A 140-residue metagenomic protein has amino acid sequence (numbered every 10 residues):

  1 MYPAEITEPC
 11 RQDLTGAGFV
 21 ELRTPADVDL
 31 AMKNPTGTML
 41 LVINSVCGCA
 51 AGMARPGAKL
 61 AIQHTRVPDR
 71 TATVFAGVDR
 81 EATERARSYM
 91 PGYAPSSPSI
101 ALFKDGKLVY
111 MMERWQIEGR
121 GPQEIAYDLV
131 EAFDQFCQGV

Functional and structural regions predicted by a protein language model:
M1-T38, C137-V140: N-terminal leader/targeting and pre-domain segments
T24, I43-N44, G52, V74: Short His-Asn-centered micro-motif
P35-C47: Short active-site neighborhood of thiol/selenol oxidoreductases, capturing the structured segment around
I43, R66-R85: Thiol-based oxidoreductase modules, predominantly thioredoxin-like and allied folds used for disulfide exchange
A51-H64: Typically the conserved alpha-helix immediately C-terminal to a functionally engaged Cys/Sec in thioredoxin-like
G57-K59, A86-R87, F133: Short, well-ordered amphipathic alpha-helices
T83-S97: Short acidic (Asp/Glu) patches
Y93-V140: Non-catalytic, surface beta->alpha helical segment in thiol-disulfide oxidoreductase systems
